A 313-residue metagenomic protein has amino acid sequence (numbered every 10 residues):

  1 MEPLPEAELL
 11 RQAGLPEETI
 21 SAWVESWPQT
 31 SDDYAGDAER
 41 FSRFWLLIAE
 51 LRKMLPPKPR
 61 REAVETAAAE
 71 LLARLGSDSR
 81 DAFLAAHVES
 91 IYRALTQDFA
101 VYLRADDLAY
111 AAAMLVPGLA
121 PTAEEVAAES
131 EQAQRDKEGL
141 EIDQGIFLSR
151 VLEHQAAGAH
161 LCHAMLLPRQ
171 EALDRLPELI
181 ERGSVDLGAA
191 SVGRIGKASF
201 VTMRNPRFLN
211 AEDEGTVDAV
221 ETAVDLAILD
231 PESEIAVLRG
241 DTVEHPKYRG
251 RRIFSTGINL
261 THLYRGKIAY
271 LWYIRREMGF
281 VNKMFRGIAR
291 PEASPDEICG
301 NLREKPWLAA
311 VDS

Functional and structural regions predicted by a protein language model:
E2-D106, L187: Non-catalytic protein-protein interaction scaffold segments in large eukaryotic complex-forming proteins
P5, E65-A69, A73, S77 (+8 more regions): Generic, low-specificity signal for short hydrophobic/alpha-helical stretches with a mild N-terminal bias, encompassing
S31, L103-R135, G279-S313: Glycine-rich beta-to-alpha active-site loop
D37-A38, M54-R61, H154-Q155, D230 (+1 more regions): Short, structured coil/loop segments at alpha-helix boundaries
F99-A172: Eukaryotic intrinsically disordered, low-complexity, charge-rich
F147-V243, Y248: Conserved CoA-thioester-binding segment of acyl-CoA-metabolizing enzymes
G196, F200-R204, A219-E304: A structural preference for short, pocket-lining loop segments at secondary-structure junctions
